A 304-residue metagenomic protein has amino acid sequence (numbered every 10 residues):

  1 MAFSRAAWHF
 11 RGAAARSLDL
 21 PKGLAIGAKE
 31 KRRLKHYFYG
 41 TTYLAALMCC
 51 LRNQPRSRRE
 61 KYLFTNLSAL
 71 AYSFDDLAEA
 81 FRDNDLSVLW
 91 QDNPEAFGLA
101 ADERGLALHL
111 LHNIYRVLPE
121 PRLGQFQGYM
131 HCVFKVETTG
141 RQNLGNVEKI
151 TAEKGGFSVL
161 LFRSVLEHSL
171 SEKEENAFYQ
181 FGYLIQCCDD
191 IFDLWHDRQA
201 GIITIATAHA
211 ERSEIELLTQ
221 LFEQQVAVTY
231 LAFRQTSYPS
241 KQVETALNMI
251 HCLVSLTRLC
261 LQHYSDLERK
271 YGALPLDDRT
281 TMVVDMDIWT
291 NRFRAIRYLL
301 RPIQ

Functional and structural regions predicted by a protein language model:
A2-R33: N-terminal, Lys/Arg-enriched amphipathic/low-complexity engagement segments that precede the first folded domain
H9, A13-A15, L86, G128-H131 (+1 more regions): Glycine-rich short-loop/terminal segments
I26-A46, E60-F64, S68-L70, D76 (+2 more regions): All-alpha helical catalytic cores of prenyl diphosphate-utilizing isoprenoid enzymes
L47-R58: Post-signal peptide N-terminal segment of secreted/secretory-pathway proteins
R82-D83: N-terminal flanking helix/linker immediately upstream of nucleotide/cofactor-binding cores
L86-H112, L144-A152, Q199-F233: Divalent-cation-assisted or electrostatically stabilized phosphate/pyrophosphate-binding catalytic cores
K173-S255: Active-site/pore-lining binding-face segments in mid-to-C-terminal subdomains
L253, T257-Q304: Acidic, carboxylate-rich catalytic segments that either coordinate divalent cations
